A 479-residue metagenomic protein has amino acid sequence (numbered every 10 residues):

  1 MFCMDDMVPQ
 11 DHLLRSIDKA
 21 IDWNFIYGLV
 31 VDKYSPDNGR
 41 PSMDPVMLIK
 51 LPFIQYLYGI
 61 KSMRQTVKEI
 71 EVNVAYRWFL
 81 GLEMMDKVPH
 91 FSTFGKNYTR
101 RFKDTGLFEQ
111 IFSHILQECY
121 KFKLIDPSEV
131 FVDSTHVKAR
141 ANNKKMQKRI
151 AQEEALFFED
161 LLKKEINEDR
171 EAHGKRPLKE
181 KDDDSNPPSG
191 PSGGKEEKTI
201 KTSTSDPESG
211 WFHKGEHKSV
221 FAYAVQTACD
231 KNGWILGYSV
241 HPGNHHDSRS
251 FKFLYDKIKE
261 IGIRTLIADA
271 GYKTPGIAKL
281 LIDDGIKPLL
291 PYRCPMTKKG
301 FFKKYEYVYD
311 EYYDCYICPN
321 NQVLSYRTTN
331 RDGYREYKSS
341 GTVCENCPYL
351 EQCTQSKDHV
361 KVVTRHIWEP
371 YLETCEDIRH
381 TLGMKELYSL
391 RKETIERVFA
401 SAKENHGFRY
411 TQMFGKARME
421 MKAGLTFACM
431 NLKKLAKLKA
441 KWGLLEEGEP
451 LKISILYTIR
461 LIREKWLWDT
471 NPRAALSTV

Functional and structural regions predicted by a protein language model:
M1-Q10: Long, acidic, intrinsically disordered low-complexity segments
Q10-F53, Y58-G59, I367, Y371: Basic, short loop/linker segments at the boundary and entry of helix-turn-helix/winged-helix-like folds
P52, G59-V72, L82-V479: Anion-binding and metal-coordination hotspots
R77-G81: Short arginine-rich
